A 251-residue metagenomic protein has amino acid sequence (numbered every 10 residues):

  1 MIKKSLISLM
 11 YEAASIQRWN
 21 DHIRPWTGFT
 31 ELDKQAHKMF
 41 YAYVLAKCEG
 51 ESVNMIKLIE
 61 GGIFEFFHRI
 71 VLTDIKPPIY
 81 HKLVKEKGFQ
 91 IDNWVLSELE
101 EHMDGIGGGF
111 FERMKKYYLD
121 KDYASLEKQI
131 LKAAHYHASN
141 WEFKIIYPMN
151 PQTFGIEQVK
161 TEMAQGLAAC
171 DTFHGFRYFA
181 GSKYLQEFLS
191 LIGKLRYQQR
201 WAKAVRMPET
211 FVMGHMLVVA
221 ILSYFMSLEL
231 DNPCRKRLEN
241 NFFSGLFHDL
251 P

Functional and structural regions predicted by a protein language model:
M1-P251: Alpha-helical, largely C-terminal catalytic domains that coordinate divalent metal ions via clustered Asp/Glu/His
